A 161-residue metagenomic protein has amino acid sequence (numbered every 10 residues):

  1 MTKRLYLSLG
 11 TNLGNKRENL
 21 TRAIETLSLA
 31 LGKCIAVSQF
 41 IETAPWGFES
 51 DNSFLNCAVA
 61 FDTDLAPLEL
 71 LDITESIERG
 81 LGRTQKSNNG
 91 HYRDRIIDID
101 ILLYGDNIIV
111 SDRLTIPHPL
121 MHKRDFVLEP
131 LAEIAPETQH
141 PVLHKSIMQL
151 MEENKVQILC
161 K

Functional and structural regions predicted by a protein language model:
M1-K3, C160-K161: Short, low-complexity, intrinsically disordered N-terminal peptides in bacterial proteins
T2-L31, V37-A44: N-terminal beta1-alpha1 ligand-phosphate binding loop
L5, C57, R124-D125: Small-molecule pocket liners
L9, V37, C57-V59, I99-I101: A structural signal for short, well-ordered beta-strand segments
T11, V59-L65, L103-D106: Short beta-strand-to-loop capping motifs
T26, A30-K33, T63-A66, R95 (+1 more regions): Conserved subregion of the PPM/PP2C metallophosphatase catalytic domain
S38-T63: Short, charge-patterned binding micro-sites
W46-S53, L68-K161: Flexible, gly/pro- and Lys/Arg-enriched active-site loops
